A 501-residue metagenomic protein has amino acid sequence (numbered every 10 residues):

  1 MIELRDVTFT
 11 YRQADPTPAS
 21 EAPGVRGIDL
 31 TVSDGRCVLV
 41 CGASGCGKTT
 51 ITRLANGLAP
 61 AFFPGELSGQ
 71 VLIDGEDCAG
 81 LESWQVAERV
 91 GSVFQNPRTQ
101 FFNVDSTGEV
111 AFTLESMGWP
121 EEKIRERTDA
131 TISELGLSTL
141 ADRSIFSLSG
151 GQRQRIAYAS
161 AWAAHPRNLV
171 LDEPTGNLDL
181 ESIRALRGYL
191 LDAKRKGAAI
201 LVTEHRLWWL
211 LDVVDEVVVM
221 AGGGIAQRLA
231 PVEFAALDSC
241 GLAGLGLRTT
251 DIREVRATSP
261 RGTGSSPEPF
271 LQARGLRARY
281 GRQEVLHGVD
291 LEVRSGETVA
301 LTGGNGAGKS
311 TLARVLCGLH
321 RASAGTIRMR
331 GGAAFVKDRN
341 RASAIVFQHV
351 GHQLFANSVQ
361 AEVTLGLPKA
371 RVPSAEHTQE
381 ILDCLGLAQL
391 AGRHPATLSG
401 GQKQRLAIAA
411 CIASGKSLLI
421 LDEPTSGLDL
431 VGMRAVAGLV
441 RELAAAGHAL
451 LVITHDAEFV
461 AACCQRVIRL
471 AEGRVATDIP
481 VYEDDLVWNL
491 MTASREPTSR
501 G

Functional and structural regions predicted by a protein language model:
C41-A43, T302-G304: The feature captures the beta-strand-to-loop junction immediately N-terminal to the Walker
N56, C317: Helix-to-loop junction immediately C-terminal to a conserved catalytic motif
E122-L140, P373-L390: Conserved ABC ATPase "signature" region
S144-L148, Q152, H394-L398, Q402: Conserved ABC ATPase signature
Y158, I408-A409: Hydrophobic anchor residue at the start of the ABC signature
A161-W162, I412: ABC ATPase C-loop
L169-E173, L419-D422: Catalytic Walker B motif of ABC-type/P-loop ATPase nucleotide-binding domains
E204-H205, T454-H455: H-loop/switch region of ABC-family ATPase nucleotide-binding domains
